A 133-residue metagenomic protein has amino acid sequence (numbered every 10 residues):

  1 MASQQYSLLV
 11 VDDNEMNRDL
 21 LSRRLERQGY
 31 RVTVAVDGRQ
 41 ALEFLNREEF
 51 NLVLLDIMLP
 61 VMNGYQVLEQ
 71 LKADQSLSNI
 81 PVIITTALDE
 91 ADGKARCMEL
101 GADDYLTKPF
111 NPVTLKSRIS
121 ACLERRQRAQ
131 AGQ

Functional and structural regions predicted by a protein language model:
N14, R18, P60, E69 (+3 more regions): The feature encodes the CheY-like receiver
D19-R27: Charged docking surfaces used in two-component/phosphorelay signaling
G29-V36, F44: Short hydrophobic/Thr-rich beta-strand motif most characteristic of the beta2 strand and flanking loop of CheY-like
E48-L54, L59: Active-site beta3 strand of CheY-like receiver
F110-I119: C-terminal output helix
